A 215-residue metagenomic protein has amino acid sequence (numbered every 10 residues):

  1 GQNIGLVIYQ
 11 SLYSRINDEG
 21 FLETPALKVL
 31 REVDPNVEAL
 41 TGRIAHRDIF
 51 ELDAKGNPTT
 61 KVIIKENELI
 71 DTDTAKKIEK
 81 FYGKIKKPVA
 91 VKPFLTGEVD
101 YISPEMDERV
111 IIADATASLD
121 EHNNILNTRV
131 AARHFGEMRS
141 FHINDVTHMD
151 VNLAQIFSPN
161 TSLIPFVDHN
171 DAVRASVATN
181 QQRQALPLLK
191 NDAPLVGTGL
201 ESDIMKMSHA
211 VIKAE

Functional and structural regions predicted by a protein language model:
Q2-E215: Intrinsically disordered, low-complexity regulatory segments
